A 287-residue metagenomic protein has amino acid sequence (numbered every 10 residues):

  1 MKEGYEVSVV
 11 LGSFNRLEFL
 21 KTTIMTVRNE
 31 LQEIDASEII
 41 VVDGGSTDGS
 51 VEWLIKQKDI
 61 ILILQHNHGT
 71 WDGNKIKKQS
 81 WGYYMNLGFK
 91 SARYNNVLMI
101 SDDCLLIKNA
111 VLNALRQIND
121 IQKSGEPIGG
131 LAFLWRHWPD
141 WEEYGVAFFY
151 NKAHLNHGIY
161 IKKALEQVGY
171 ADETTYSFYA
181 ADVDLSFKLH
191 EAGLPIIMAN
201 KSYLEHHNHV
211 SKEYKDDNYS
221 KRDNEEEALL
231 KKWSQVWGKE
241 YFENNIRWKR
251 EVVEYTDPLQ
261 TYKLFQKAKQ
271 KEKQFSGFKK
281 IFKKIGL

Functional and structural regions predicted by a protein language model:
M1-N29: N-proximal low-complexity "stem/linker" segments adjacent to membrane-targeting elements
D43-E52, N67-G69: A conserved acidic beta->alpha catalytic loop
D59-K90: Active-site-proximal specificity loops/subdomain of glycosyltransferases
S80, W141-K163, F178: A recurrent flexible, glycine/aromatic-enriched loop bordering the glycosyltransferase active site that acts as
V97: Short aromatic/hydrophobic "clamp" motif used to bind/position activated sugar donors
L105-G145: Conserved donor NDP-sugar-binding/catalytic core segment of glycosyltransferases
G129-A132, I159, P195-I196, E213-L287: C-terminal, non-catalytic tails of nucleotide-sugar-dependent glycosyltransferases
F178-D184: Acidic donor-binding loop at a coil-to-helix junction in glycosyltransferase catalytic cores that engages
